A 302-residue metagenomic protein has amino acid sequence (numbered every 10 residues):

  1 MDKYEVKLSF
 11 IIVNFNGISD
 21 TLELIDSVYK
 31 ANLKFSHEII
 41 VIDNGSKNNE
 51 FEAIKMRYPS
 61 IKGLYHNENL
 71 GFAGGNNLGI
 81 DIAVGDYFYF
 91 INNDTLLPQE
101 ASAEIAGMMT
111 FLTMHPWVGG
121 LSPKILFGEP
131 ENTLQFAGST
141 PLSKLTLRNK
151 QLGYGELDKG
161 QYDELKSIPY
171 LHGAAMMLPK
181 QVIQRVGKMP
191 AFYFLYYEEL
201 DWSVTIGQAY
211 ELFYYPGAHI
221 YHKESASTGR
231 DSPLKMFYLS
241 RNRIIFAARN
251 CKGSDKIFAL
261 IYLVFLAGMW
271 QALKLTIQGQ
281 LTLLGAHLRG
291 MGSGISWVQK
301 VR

Functional and structural regions predicted by a protein language model:
M1-K30: N-proximal low-complexity "stem/linker" segments adjacent to membrane-targeting elements
I18, S27, D43-F51, E68: A conserved acidic beta->alpha catalytic loop
Y65-A83, N93, Q99: Glycine-rich, basic loop-to-helix element that forms the pyrophosphate-binding segment of sugar-nucleotide handling
F88: Short aromatic/hydrophobic "clamp" motif used to bind/position activated sugar donors
L96-F136: Conserved donor NDP-sugar-binding/catalytic core segment of glycosyltransferases
P141-I168: Short, flexible, basic/aromatic active-site loop/helix in glycosyltransferases
P169-H219: A short, conserved alpha-helix in the catalytic core of glycosyltransferases
L234-N242, G253-R302: Non-catalytic, C-terminal membrane-associated alpha-helical segments of glycosyltransferases
